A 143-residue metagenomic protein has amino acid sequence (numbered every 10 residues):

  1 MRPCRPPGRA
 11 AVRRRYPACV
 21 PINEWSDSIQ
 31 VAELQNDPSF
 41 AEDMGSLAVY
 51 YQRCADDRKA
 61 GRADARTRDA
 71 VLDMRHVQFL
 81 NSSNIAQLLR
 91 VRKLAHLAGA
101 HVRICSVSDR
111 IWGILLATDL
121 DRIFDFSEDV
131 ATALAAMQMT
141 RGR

Functional and structural regions predicted by a protein language model:
V12-A55, M74-H76: STAS-typified acidic loop motif
Q52-K59, A63, K93-H96, Q138: Residue-level signal for alpha-helix termini/capping positions
A60, A65-R75: A structural preference for short, pocket-lining loop segments at secondary-structure junctions
D69-V71, F79, S83-A131, A135 (+1 more regions): Amphipathic, Lys/Arg-enriched alpha-helical "gate/interface" segment within cytosolic domains that mediates
